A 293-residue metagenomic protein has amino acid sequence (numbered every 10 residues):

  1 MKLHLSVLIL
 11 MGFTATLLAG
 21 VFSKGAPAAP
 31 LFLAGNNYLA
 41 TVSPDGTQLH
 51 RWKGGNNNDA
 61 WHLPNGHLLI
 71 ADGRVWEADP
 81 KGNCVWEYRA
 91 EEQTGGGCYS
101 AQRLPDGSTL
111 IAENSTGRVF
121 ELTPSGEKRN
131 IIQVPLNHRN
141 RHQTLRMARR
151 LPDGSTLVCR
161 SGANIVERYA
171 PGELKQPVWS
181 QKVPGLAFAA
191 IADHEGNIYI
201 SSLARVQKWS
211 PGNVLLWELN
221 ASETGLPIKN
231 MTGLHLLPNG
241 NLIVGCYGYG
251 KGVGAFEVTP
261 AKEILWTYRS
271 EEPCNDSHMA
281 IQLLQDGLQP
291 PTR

Functional and structural regions predicted by a protein language model:
S6-L17: Bacterial N-terminal signal peptides
G20-R293: Histidine-/acidic-rich catalytic cores in large beta-rich domains
